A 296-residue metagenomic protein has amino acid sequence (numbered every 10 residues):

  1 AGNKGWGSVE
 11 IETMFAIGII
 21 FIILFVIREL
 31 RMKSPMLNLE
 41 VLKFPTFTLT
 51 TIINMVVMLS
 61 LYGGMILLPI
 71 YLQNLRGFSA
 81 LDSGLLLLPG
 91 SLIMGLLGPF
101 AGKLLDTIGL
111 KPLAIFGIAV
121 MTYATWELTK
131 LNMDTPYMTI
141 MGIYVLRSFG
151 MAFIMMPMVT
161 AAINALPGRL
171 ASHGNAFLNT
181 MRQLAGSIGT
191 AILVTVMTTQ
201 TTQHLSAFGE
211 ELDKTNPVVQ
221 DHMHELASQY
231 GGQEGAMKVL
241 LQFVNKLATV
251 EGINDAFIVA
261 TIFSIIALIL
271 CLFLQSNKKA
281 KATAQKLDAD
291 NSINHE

Functional and structural regions predicted by a protein language model:
A1-G5: Short, hydrophobic transmembrane alpha-helix segments
G7-I17, F21-S206, V259-A260: 12-transmembrane solute porter fold
R182-S276, K281-E296: Hydrophobic transmembrane architecture of multi-pass small-molecule transporters
